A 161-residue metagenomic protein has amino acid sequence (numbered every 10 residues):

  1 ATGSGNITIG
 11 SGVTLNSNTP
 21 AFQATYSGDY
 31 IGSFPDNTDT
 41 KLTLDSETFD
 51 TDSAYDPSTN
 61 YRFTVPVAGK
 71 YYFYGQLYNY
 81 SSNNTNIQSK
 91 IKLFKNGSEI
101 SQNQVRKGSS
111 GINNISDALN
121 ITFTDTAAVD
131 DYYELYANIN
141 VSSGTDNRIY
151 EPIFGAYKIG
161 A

Functional and structural regions predicted by a protein language model:
G10, T14-A161: Extracellular jelly-roll beta-sandwich "head" domains, especially the C-terminal globular C1q domain
